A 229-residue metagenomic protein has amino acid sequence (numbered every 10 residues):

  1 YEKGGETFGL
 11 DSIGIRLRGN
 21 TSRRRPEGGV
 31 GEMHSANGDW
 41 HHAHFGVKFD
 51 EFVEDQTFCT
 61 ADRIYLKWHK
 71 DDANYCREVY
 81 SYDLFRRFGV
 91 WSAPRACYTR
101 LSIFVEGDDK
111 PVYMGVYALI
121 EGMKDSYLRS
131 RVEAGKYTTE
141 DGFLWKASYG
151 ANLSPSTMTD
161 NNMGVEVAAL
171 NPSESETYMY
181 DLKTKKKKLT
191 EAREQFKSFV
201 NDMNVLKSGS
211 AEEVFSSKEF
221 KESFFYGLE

Functional and structural regions predicted by a protein language model:
Y1-E229: Phosphate/dinucleotide-binding and metal-coordinating scaffold of catalytic cores in nucleotide-dependent enzymes
